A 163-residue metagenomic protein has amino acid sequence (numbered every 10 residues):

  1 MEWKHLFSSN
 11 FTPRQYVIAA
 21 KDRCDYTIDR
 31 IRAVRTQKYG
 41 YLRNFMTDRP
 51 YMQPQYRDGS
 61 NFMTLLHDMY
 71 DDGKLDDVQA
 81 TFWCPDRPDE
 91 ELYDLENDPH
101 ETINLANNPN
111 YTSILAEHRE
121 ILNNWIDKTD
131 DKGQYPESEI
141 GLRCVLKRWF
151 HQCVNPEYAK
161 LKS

Functional and structural regions predicted by a protein language model:
M1-E91, S113: C-terminal cap/loop subdomain of S1 sulfatases and analogous C-terminal strand-loop tails that border
G73-E90, L95-S163: Long, internal low-complexity/basic segments
